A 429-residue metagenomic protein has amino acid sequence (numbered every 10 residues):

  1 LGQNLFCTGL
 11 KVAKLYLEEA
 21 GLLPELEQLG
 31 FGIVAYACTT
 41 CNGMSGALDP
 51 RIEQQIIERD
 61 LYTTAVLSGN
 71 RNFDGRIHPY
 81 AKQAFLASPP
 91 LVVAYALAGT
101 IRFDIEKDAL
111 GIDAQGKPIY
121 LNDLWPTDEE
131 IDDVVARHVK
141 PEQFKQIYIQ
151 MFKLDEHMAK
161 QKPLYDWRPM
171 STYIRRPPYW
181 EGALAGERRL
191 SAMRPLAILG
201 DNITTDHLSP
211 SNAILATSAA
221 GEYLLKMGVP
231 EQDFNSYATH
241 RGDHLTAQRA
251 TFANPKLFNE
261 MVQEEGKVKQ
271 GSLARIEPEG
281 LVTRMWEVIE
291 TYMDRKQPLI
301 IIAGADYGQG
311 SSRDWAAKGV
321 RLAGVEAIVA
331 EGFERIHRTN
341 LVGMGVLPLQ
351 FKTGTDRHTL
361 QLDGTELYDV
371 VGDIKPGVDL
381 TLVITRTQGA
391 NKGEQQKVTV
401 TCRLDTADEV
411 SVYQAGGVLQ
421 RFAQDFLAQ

Functional and structural regions predicted by a protein language model:
L1-Q429: Fe-S-dependent hydro-lyases/dehydratases of central metabolism
